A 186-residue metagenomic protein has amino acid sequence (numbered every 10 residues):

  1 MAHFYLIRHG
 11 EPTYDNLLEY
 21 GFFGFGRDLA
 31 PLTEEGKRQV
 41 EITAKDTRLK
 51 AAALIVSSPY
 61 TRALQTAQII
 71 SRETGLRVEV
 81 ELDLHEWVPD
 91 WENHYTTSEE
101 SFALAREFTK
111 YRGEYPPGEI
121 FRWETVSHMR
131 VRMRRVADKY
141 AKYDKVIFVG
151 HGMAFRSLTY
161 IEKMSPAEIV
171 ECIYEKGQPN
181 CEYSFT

Functional and structural regions predicted by a protein language model:
M1-H3, E79-V80, H85-S101, K142 (+1 more regions): Acidic, low-complexity terminal tails and accessory targeting/binding regions of phosphate-metabolizing enzymes
A2-E79: Active-site-proximal alpha-helix that buttresses catalytic centers in soluble enzyme cores
F4, D144-G152: Generic beta-sheet signal
T13, A63-L64, E86-V88, A154-R156: Short, active-site-adjacent cap segments at secondary-structure transitions
G26-P31, R72-V131, E182: Phosphate-handling substructures
R48-A51, Y140-D144: Glycine-rich phosphate-binding loop signature in dinucleotide/nucleotide-binding domains
S57-T61, D83, V149-M153: Short, well-ordered beta-to-alpha junction loops that form the rim of enzyme active sites and present histidine/acidic
M129-A141: A short, acidic, amphipathic alpha-helical segment used as a generic capping/interface helix at domain edges
